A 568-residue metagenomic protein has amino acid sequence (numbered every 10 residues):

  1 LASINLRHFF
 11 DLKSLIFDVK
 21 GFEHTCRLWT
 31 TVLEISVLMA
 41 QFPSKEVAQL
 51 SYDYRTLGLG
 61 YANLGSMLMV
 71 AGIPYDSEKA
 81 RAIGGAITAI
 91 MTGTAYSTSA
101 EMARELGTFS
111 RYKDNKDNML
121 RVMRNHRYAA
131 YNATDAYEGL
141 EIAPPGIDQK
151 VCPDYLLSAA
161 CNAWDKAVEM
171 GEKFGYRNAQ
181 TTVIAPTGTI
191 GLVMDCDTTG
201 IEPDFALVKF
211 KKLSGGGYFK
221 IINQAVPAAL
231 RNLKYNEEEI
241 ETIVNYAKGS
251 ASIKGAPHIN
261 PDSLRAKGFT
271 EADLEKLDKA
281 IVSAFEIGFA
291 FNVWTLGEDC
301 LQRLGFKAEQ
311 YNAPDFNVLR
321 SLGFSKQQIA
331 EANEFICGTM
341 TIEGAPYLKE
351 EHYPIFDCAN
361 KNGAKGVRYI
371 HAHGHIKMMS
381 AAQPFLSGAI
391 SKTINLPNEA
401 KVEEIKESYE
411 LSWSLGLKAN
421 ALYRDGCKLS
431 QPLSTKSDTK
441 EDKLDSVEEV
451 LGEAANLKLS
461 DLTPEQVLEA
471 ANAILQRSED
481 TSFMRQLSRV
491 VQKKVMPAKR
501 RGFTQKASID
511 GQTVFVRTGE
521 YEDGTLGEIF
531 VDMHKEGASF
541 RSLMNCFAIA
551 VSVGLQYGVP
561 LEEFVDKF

Functional and structural regions predicted by a protein language model:
L1-F568: Long, C-terminal-biased catalytic regions of enzyme "large/alpha" subunits
